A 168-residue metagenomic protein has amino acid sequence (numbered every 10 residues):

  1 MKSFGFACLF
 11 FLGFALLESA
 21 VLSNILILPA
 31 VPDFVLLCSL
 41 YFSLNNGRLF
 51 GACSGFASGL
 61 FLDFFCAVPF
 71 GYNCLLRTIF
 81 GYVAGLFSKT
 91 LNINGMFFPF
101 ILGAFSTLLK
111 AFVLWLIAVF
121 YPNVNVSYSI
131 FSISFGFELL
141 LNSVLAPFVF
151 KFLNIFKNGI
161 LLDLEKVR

Functional and structural regions predicted by a protein language model:
M1-R168: Terminal, non-globular segments
